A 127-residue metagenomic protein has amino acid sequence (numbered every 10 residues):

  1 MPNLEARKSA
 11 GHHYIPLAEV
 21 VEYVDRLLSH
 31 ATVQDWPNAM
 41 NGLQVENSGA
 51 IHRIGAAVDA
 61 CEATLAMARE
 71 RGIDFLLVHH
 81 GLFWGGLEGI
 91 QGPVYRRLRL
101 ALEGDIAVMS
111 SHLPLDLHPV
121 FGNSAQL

Functional and structural regions predicted by a protein language model:
M1-L127: Hydrophobic structural segments
